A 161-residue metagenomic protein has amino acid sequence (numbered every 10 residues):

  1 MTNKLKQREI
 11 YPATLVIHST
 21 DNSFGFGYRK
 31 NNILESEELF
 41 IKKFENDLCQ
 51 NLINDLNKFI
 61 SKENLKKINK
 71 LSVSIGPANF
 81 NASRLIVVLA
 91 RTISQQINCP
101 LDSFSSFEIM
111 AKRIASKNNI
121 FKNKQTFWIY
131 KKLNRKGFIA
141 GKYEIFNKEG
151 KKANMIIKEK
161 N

Functional and structural regions predicted by a protein language model:
M1-V73, P77, I120, N161: N-terminal beta-alpha supersecondary unit
I10-P12, N32-E35, L39-D47, P100-N161: Surface "functional belts" at beta-alpha junctions
S23, N79, R135-G137: Glycine-rich nucleotide phosphate-binding loop and flanking beta-alpha elements of Rossmann-like dinucleotide-binding
Y28-R29, L85, K142: Short amphipathic alpha-helical segments
N51, D55, V88-T92, S106-R113: Generic beta-strand or strand-like secondary-structure segments
F59-E63, A90, Q96, I114: Stable alpha-helical structural segments in soluble proteins, enriched in small hydrophobic residues
L65-A82, Q125-L133: A broadly tuned preference for mixed-charge, low-complexity surface segments
K70-S106: DPxDG-like acidic metal-binding loop motif
